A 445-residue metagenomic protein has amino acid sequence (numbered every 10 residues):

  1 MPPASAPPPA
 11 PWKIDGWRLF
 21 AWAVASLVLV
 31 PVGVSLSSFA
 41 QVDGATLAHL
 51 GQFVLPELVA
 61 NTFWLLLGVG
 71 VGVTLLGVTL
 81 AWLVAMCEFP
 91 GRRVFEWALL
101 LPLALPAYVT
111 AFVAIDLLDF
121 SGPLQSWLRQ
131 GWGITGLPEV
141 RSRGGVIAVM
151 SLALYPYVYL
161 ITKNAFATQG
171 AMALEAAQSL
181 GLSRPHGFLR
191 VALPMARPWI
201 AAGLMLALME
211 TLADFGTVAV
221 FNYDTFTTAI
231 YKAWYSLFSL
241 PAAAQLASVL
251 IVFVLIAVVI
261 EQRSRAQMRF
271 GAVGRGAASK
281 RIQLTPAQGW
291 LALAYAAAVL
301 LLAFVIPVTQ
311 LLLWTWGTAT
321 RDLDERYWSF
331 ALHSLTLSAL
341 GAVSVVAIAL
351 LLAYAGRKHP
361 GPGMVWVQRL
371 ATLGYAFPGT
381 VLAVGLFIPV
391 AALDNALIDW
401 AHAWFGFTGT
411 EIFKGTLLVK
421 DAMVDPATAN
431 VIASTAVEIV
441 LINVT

Functional and structural regions predicted by a protein language model:
M1-K13: Short, Lys/Arg-rich, polar N-terminal cytosolic tail immediately upstream of the first transmembrane signal-anchor
P8, S264-Y295: Flexible interhelical linker loops that connect adjacent transmembrane helices in multi-pass membrane transporters
W12-V42, F53-A167, M195-F215, A243-Q262 (+2 more regions): Membrane-water interface segments at the C-terminal ends of transmembrane alpha-helices in multi-pass inner-membrane
P90, L182-S183: Short coil/turn motifs that cap or connect alpha-helices
P102, A173-L180: Helix-loop-helix units of permease transmembrane domains in multi-pass membrane transporters, especially ABC
K163-L174, R184: Membrane-helix/interface signature in polytopic inner-membrane proteins
L180-L182, P194: Glycine/proline-centered hinge or cleavage motifs at structural transition points of membrane proteins
L212-F238: Glycine-rich helix-loop "coupling/hinge" segments at transmembrane-helix boundaries in multipass transporters
